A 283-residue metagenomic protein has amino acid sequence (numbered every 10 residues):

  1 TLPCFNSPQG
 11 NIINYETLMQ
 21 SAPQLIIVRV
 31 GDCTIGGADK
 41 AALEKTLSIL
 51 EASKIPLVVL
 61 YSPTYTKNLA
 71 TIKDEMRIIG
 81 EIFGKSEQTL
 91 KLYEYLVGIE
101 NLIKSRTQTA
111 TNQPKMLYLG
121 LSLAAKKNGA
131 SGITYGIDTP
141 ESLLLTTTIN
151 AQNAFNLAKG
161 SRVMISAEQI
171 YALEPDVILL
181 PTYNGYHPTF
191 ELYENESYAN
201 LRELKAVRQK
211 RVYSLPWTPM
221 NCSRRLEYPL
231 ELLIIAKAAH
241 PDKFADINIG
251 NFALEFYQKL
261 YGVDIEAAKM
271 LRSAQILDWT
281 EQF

Functional and structural regions predicted by a protein language model:
T1-F283: N-terminal ligand-binding lobe of clamshell/alpha-beta domains
